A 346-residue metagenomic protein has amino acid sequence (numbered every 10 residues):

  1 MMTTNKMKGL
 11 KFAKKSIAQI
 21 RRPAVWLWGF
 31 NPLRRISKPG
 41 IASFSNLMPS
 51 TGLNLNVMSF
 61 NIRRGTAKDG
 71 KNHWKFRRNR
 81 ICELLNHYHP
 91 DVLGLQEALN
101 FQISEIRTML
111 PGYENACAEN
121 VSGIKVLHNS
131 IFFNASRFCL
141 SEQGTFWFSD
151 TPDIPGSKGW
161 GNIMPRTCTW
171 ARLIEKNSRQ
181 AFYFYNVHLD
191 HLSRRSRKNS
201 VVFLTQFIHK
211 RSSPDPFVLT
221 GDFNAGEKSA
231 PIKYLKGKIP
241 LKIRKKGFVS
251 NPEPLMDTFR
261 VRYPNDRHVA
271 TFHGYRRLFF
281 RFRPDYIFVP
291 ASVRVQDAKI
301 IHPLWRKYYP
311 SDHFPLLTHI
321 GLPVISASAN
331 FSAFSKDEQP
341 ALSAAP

Functional and structural regions predicted by a protein language model:
M2-M109, N120-L127, L322-P346: N-terminal, active-site-proximal structural segment of metallo-dependent hydrolase catalytic domains
K6-L47, R137, R195, Q206-F217 (+1 more regions): Metal-dependent phosphoester-hydrolase catalytic domains
S16-I17, R21-P49, V92-Y185, L189 (+1 more regions): Structured beta-strand-rich core segments of catalytic domains in phosphoester-bond hydrolases
G52, I124, W160-P165, L278-F280 (+1 more regions): A generic structural micro-feature
N56-I62, I81-I106, F132, A171 (+5 more regions): Active-site beta-strand/loop signature of hydrolases that rely on acidic residues for catalysis
G65-K68, F101-S104, G123-H128, S141 (+5 more regions): Short catalytic/ligand-binding loop motif for oxyanion handling, primarily in non-cytosolic enzymes, centered on
D69-H73, K158, R194-K198: Short, solvent-exposed loop/turn segments at secondary-structure boundaries
W74-F76, M109-G112, V201-F203, Y234-K238 (+1 more regions): Glycine-rich, phosphate-binding/catalytic loops in enzymes
